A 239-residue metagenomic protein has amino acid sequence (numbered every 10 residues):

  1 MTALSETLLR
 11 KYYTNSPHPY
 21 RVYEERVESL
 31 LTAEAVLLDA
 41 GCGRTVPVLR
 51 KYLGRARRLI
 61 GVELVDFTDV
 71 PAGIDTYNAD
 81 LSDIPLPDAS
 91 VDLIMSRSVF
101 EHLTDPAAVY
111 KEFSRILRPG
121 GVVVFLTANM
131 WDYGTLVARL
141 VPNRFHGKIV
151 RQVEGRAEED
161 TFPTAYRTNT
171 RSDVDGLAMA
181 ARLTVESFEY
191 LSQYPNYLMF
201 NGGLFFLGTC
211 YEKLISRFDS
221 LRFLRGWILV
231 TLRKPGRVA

Functional and structural regions predicted by a protein language model:
M1-D83, P87, L93-M95, Y110 (+2 more regions): Conserved N-terminal segment of class I S-adenosyl-L-methionine
T32, L103-T104, L117-P119: Helix-to-beta-strand junctions that scaffold the AdoMet/dcAdoMet cofactor pocket in Class I SAM-dependent enzymes
V36, G120-V122: Short glycine-centered segments of the SAM/dcSAM-binding site in methyltransferase folds
L53, S114-R118: Surface-exposed amphipathic alpha-helices with a cationic face
D66, D83, E101, D132 (+1 more regions): Active-site micro-motifs of SAM-dependent methyltransferase domains
A89-S90, G120: Short acidic capping loops at alpha-helix termini that bridge into adjacent secondary structure
L93-T104: A short SAM/SAH-binding and catalytic strip from SAM-dependent methyltransferases
A107-E112, V122-P235: S-adenosyl-L-methionine-dependent methyltransferase catalytic module, highlighting the catalytic core
